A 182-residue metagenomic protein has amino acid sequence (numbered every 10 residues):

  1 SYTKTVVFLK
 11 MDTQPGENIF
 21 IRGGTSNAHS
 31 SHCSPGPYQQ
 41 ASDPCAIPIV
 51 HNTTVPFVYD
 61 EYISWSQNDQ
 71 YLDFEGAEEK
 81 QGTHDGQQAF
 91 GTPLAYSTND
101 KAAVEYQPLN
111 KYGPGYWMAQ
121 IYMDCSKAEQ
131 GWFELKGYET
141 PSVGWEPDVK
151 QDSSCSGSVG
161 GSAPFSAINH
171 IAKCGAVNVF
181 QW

Functional and structural regions predicted by a protein language model:
S1-K4, A77: Eukaryotic N-terminal low-complexity, Ser/Thr- and Lys/Arg-rich leader segments that predominantly function as
T3-M11: A short, amphipathic beta-strand motif
T5, G131-E134, D148, V179-Q181: Short, well-ordered strand-loop elements centered on a beta-strand within folded domains, enriched for acidic residues
P15-W132, E139-N169: Aromatic-rich carbohydrate-binding modules that target alpha-glucans
P164-W182: Compositionally biased low-complexity segments at domain edges in trafficked proteins and select soluble regulators
